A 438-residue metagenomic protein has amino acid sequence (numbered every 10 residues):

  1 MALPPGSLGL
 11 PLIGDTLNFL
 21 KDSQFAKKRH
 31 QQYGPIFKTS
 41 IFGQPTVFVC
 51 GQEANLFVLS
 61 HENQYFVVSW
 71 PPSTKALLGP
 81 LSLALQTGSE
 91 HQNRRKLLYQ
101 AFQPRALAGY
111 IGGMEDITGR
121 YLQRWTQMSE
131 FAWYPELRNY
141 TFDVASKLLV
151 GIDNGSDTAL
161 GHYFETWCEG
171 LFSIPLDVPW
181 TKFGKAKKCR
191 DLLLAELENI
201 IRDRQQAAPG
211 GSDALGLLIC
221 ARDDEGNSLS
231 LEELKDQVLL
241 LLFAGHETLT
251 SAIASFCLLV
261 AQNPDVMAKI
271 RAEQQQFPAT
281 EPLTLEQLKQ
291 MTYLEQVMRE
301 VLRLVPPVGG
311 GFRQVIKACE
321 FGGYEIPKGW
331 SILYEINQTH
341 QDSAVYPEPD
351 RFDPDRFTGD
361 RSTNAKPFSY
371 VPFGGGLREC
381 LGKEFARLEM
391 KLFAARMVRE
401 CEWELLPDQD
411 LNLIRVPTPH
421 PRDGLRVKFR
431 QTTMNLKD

Functional and structural regions predicted by a protein language model:
M1-S82, Q86-N93, G112-R120, G155 (+2 more regions): N-terminal membrane-proximal hinge/A-helix region immediately C-terminal to the signal-anchor transmembrane segment
L3-P4, L12, S23, V67-K75 (+2 more regions): Cytochrome P450 heme-thiolate monooxygenase catalytic core
P4, H30, T118, L160-W167 (+3 more regions): Cytochrome P450 proximal C-terminal region
I13-G34, A195, N199, E281-G322 (+1 more regions): Conserved cytochrome P450 K-helix E-x-x-R motif and the immediately C-terminal K′/meander segment
T248-E273, E384-R399: Cytochrome P450 catalytic-core helices
Y334-R361: Conserved cytochrome P450 K-helix/beta-meander segment immediately N-terminal to the heme-binding cysteine loop
